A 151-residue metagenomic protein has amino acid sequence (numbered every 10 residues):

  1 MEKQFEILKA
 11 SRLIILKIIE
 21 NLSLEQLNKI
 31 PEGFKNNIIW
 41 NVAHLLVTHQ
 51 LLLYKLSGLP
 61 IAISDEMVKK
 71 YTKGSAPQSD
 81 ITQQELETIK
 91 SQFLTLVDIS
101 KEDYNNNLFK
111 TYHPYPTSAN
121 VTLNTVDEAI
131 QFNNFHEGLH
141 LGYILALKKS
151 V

Functional and structural regions predicted by a protein language model:
M1-L13: Extreme N-terminal tail/first-helix region
F5-E6, L16, Q26-K73, Y115-V151: Short, contiguous alpha-helical
R12, L16-E20, L46-L53, L94-N105 (+1 more regions): Structural signal for well-ordered, non-membrane alpha-helices
N21-N28, E102-H113, K149-V151: Surface-exposed helix-capping loop/turn segments at secondary-structure junctions
G74-Y112, E128-N133: Acidic/histidine-rich alpha-helical segments that form the ligand environment of transition-metal centers
